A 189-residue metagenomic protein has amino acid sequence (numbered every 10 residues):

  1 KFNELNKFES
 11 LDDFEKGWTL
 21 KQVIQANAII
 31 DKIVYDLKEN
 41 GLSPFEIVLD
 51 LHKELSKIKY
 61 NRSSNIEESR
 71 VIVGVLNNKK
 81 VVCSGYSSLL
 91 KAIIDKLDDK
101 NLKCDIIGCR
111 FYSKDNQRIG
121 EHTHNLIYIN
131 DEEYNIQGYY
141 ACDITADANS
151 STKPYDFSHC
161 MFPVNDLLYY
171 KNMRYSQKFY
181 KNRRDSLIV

Functional and structural regions predicted by a protein language model:
F2-V23, C83, L89, G138-V189: Intrinsically disordered, low-complexity repeat and linker tracts
L11-V75: Secondary-structure boundary elements
P44, L76-K80, R118: Short capping loops/turns at secondary-structure boundaries
F45-L49, S84, Y140: Short, solvent-exposed positions on alpha-helices
I66, R70, N78-I93: Acidic/His-rich structured neighborhood in mature extracellular/periplasmic domains
I72-N78, F111-K114: Short helix/strand-bridging catalytic loops that position acidic/His residues to coordinate divalent metals and engage
G85-L168: Hydrophobic/aromatic-rich core segments of domains that either
